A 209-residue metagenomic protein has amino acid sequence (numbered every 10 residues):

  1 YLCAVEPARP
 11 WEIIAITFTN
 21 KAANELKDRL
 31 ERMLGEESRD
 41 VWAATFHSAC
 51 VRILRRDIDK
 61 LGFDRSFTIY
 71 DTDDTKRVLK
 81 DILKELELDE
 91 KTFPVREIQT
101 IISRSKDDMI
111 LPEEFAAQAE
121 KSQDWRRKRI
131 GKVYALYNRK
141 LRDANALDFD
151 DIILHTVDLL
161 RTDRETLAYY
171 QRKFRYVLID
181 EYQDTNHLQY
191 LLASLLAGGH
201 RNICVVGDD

Functional and structural regions predicted by a protein language model:
L2-Y176, D184, G198-R201: A basic/glycine-biased coupling hinge at the interface between accessory DNA-binding modules
T19, D180, V206: Conserved S/T- and glycine-rich ATP-binding loop of Class I adenylate-forming
K173, E181, D208: Walker B catalytic acidic pair
H187-D209: Conserved RecA-like helicase ATPase core segment that couples NTP binding/hydrolysis to strand translocation
